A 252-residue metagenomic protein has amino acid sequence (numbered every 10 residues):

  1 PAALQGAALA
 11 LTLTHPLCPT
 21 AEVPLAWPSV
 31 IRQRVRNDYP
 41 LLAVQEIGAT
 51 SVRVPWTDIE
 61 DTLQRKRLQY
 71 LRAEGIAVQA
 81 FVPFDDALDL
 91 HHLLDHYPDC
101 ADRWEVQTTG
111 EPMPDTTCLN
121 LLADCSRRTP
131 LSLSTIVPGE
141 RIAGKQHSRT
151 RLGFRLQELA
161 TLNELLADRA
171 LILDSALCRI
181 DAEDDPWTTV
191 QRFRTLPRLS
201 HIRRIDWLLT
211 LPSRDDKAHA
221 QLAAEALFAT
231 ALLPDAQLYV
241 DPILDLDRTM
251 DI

Functional and structural regions predicted by a protein language model:
P1-W207, P212-I252: Non-catalytic accessory regions flanking glycosidase/transglycosidase catalytic cores in CAZymes
